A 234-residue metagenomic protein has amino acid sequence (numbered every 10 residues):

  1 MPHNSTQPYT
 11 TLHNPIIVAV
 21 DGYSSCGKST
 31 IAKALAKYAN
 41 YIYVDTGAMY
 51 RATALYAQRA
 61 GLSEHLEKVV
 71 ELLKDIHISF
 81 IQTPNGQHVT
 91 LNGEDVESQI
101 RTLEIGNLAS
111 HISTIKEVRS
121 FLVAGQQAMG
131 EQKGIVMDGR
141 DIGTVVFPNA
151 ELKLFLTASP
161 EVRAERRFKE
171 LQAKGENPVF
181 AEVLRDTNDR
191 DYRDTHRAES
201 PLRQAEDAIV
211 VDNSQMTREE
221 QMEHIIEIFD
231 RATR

Functional and structural regions predicted by a protein language model:
M1-I17: Extreme N-terminal, non-catalytic leader segments that precede Walker-type/kinase nucleotide-binding cores
P2-T6, L91, D95-E97, F168-E176 (+2 more regions): NTP-dependent small-molecule kinase module
V20: Hydrophobic anchor at the beta1->P-loop junction of P-loop NTPases
S25-C26: ATP-binding Walker
S29: Walker A/P-loop
Y38-L103: N-terminal phosphate/diphosphate-binding loop that engages ATP/GTP or pyrophosphate donors across diverse enzyme folds
E97-K174: ATP-dependent NMP and nucleoside kinases share a basic, alpha-helical "lid"
